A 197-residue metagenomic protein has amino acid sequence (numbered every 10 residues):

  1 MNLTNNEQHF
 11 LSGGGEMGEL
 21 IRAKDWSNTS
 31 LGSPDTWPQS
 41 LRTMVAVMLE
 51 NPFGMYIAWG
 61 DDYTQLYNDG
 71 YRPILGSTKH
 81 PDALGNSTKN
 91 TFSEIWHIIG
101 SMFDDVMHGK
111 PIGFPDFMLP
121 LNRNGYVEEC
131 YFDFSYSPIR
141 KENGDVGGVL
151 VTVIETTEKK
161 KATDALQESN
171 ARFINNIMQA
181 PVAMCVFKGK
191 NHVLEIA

Functional and structural regions predicted by a protein language model:
M1-A23, Q39-F53, I57, A165-H192: PAS/LOV and related PAS-like sensory modules
A23-L31, P73-H97: PAS-family sensory/regulatory domains
G54, D62, G70-Y71, S87: PAS/LOV sensory domain residues
T64-Y67, Y71, V193-E195: Conserved hydrophobic beta-strand signature of PAS-family and PAS-like sensory domains
T91-N124, E128: Terminal output helix/cap of sensory domains in signal transduction proteins
N124-Y126, S137-D145: Flexible loop/coil segments at beta-strand boundaries within sensory signal-transduction domains
F134-S135, D145-E155: PAS-family sensory domains
E142, T156-K159, L166: Sensory-module boundary signal marking interfaces of small helical input modules and downstream signaling cores
